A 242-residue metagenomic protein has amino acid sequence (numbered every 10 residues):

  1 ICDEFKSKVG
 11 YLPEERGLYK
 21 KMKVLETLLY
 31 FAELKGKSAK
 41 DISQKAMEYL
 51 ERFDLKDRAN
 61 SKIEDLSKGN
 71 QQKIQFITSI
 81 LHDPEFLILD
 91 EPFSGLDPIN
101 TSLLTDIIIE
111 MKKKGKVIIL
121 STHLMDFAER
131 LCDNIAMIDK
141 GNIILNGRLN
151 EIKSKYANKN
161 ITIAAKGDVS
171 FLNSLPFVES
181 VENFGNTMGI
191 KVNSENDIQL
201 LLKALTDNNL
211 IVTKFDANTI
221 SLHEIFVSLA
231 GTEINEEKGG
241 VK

Functional and structural regions predicted by a protein language model:
I1-D139, L145: ABC transporter nucleotide-binding domains
K6, L28, S43, L50 (+5 more regions): Generic structural signal for individual residues within well-ordered alpha-helical segments across diverse proteins
G10, T27, G36, S154-A157 (+3 more regions): A generic structural signal for secondary-structure junctions that act as hinges or helix/strand caps at the edges
V24, L149, T219-L222: Structural motif detector for alpha-helix initiation sites
I42, N60, S121, E182-N183 (+2 more regions): Residue-level detector of family-conserved "landmark" positions at structurally sensitive sites
D106-V192: ABC transporter nucleotide-binding domain
K159-T232: Short, charged/small-residue-rich alpha-helical element at the C-terminal edge of ABC transporter nucleotide-binding
T232-K242: ABC-family P-loop ATPase nucleotide-binding domain
